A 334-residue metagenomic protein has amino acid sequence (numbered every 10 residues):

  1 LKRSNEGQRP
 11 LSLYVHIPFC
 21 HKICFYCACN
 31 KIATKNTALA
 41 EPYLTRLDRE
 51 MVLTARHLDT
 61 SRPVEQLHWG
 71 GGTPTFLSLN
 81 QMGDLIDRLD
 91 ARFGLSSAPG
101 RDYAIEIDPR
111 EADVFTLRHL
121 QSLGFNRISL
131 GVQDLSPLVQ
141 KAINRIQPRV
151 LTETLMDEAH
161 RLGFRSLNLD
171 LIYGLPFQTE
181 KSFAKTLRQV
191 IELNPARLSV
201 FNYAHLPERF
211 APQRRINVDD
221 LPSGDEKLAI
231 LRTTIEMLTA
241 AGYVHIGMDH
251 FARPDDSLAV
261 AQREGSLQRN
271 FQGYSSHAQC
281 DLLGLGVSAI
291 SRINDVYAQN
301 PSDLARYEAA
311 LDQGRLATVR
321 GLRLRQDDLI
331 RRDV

Functional and structural regions predicted by a protein language model:
L1-Y14, T60-S61: N-terminal [4Fe-4S]-dependent radical SAM core
R3, K31-H57, R62-V334: C-terminal scaffold of the Radical SAM
R9-P10, H21, Q279: A structure-centric signal for secondary-structure junctions around beta-strands
S12, F25, Y103: Divalent metal-dependent hydrolysis catalytic cores, especially in the metallo-beta-lactamase
V15-K31: Local cysteine-cluster metal-coordination motifs and their immediate loop/turn environment, predominantly Fe-S cluster
